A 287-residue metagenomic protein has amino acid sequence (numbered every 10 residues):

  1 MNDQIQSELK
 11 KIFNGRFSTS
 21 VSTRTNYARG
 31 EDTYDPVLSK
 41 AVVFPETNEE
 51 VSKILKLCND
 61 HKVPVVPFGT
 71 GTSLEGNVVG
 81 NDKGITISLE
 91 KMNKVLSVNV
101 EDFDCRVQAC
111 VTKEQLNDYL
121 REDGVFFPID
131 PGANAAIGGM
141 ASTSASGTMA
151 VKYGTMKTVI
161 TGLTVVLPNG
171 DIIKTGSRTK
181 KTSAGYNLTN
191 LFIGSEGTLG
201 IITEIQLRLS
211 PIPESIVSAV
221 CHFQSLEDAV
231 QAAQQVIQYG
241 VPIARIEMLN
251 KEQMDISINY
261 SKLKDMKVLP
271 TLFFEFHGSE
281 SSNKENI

Functional and structural regions predicted by a protein language model:
M1-I287: Noncatalytic alpha-helical scaffold of FAD-dependent oxidoreductases
